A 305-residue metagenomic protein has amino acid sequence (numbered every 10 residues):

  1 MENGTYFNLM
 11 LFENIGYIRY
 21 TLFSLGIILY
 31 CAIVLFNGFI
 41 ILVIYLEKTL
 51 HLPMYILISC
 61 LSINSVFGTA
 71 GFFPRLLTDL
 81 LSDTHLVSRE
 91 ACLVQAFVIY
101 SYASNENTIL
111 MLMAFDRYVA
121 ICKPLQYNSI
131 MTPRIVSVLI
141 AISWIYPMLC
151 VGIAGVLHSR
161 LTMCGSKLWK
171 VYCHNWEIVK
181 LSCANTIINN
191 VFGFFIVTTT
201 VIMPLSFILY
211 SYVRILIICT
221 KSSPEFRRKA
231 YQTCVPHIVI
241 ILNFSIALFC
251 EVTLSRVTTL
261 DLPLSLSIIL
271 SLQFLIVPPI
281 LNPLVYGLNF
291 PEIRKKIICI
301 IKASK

Functional and structural regions predicted by a protein language model:
M1-K305: Transmembrane helical core of 7TM receptor-like proteins
